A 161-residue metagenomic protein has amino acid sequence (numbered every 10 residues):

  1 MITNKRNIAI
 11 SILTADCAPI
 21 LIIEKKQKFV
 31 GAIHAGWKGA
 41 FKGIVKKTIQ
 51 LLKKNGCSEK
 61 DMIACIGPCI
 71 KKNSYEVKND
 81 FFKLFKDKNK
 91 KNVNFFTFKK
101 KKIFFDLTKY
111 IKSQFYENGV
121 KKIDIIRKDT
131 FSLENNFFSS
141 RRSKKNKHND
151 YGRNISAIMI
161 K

Functional and structural regions predicted by a protein language model:
M1-K161: Active-site microenvironment for binding and transforming phosphate-containing groups
